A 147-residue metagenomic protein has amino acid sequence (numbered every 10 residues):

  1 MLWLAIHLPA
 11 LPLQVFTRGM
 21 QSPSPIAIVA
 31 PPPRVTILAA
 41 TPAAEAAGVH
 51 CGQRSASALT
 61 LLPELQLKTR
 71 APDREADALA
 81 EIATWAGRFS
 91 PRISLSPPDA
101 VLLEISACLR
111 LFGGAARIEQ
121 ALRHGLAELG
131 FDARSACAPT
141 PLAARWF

Functional and structural regions predicted by a protein language model:
M1-L102, A107-L109, A115-H124, A133-P141: Residues that scaffold, gate, or flank divalent-cation-dependent active/transport sites
R145-F147: Short, low-order "capping/linker" segments at domain edges
